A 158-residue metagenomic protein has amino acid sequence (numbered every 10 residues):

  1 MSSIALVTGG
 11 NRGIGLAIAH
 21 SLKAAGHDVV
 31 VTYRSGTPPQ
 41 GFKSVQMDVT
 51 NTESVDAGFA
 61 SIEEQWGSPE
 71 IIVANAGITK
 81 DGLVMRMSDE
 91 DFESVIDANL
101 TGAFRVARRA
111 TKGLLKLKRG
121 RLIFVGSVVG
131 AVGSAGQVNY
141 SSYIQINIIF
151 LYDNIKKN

Functional and structural regions predicted by a protein language model:
N11-R12: Conserved glycine-rich cofactor-binding loop
M47-A57, D89: The beta1-alpha1 cofactor-binding region of Rossmann-like NAD(H)/NADP(H)-dependent oxidoreductases
A76-K80: Conserved NAD(P)H cofactor-binding loop of Rossmann-fold oxidoreductase domains
L83-V84, D91-I96: Substrate-binding pocket helix/loop in short-chain dehydrogenase/reductase
M85, V132-N139: Active-site loop immediately N-terminal to the catalytic Tyr-X3-Lys motif of short-chain dehydrogenase/reductase
A107-R108: A short, exposed helix-loop element centered on a Lys and neighboring polar residues
S127: Residue(s) in the substrate-gating loop at a strand-loop-helix junction that position the organic substrate next
